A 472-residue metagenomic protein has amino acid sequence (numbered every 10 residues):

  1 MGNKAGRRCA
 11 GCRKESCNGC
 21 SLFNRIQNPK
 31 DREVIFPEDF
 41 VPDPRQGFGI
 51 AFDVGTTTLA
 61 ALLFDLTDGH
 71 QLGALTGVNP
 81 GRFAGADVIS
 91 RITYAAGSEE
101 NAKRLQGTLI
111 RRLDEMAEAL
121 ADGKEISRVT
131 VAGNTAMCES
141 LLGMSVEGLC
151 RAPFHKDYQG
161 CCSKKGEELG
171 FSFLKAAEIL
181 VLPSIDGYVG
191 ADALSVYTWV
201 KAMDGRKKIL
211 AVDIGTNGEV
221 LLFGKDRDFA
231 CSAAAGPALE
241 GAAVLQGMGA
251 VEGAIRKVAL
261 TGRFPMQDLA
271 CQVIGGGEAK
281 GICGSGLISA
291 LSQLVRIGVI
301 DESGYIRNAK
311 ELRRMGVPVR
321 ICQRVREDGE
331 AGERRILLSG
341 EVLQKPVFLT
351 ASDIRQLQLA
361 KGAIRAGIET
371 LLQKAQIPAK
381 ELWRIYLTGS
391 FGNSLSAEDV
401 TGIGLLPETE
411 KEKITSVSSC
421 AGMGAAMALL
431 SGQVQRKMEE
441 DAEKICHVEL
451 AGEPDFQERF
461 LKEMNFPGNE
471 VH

Functional and structural regions predicted by a protein language model:
M1-A51, T56, A102-G123, S127-R128 (+5 more regions): Nucleotide/phosphate-binding catalytic cleft detector across ATP-hydrolyzing and phosphate-transferring enzymes
G55-T56, A61-D87, G148-C161, S195 (+2 more regions): Glycine-rich phosphate-binding loop of actin/hexokinase-like ATP-binding domains
P80-D122, A243-V244, E252-L260, Q356-L359 (+1 more regions): N-terminal phosphate-binding loop and adjacent alpha-helix
K124-N134, L291, K380-G389: Short glycine-rich phosphate-binding loop at a beta-alpha junction
G133-G148, V317-V319, I377, G389-T409 (+1 more regions): Short glycine/threonine-rich loop-to-helix capping motif typified by GTGT followed within a few residues by an Asp-Pro
F171-S172, P183-W199, Q358-G362, I414-E449: Glycine-rich phosphate-binding/hydrolytic loop that grips phosphoryl groups
G224-D226, A243, I377-A442: Catalytic phosphate/nucleotide-handling subdomain of diverse soluble enzymes
R296-A375: A contiguous, well-structured pocket-lining segment that forms one wall/lid of small-molecule binding clefts in soluble
